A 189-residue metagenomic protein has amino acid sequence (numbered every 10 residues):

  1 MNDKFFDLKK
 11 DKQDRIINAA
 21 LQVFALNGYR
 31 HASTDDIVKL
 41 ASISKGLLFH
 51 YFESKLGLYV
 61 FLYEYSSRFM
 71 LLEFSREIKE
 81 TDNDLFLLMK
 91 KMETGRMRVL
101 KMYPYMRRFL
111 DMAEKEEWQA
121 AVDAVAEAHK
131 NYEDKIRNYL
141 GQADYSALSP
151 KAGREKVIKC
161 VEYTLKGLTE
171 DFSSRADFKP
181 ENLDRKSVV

Functional and structural regions predicted by a protein language model:
M1-K10: N-terminal intrinsically disordered/low-complexity leader segments
K9, I17, Y63, S67 (+5 more regions): Amphipathic, non-transmembrane alpha-helical scaffold segments
K12-A20, I37, L58, L62-S66 (+2 more regions): Generic hydrophobic, amphipathic alpha-helix propensity
R15, V23-G57, F61: Helix-turn-helix
F61, R76-M102, K151-V157, V161: Hydrophobic alpha-helical connector segments
L87, A124-E127, D144-Y163, E181-L183: All-alpha amphipathic helical-bundle segments outside canonical DNA-binding/catalytic cores that form hydrophobic
M97-N138, L148, E155-K156, S174: Short secondary-structure transition hinges
V188: Conserved small/polar residues in nucleotide/adenosyl-binding loops
